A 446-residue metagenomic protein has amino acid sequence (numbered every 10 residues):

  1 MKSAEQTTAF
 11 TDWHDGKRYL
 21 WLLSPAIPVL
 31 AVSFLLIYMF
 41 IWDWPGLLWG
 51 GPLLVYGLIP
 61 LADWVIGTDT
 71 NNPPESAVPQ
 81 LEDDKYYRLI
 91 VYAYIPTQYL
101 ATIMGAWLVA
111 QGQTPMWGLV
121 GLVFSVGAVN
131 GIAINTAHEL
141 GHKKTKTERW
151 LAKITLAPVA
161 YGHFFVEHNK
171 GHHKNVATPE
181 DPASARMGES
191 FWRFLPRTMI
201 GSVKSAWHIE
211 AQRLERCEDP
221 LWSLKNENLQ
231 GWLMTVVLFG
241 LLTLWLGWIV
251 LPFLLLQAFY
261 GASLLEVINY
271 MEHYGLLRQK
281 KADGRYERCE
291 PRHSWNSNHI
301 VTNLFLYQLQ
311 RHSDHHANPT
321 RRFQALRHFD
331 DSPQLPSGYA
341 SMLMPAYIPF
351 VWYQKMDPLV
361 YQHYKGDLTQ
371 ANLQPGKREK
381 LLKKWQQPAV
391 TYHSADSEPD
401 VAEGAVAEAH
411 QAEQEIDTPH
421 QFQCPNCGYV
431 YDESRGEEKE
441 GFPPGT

Functional and structural regions predicted by a protein language model:
K2-P28, T145-K153, A157-N228, Y260-V406: Cytosolic/stromal cytosol-facing helical appendages immediately following the last transmembrane segment
D15-W64, K85-A110, W117-N130, L224-N269 (+1 more regions): Alpha-helical bilayer-embedded segments of polytopic membrane proteins, i.e., transmembrane/intramembrane helices
W64-Q80, L277: Membrane-helix interface/capping segments
P74-M199: Intramembrane catalytic core of multi-pass membrane enzymes that act on lipidic substrates
D417-H420: Short metal-coordination and nucleic-acid-contact micro-motifs, chiefly zinc-binding Cys/His arrays
C424-C427: Short cysteine-rich clusters marking metal-coordination/redox-active sites
V430-S434: Short, non-ligating residues that shape and space the ligands of small metal-coordination modules and catalytic
K439-T446: Short linker/helix segments within small regulatory modules
